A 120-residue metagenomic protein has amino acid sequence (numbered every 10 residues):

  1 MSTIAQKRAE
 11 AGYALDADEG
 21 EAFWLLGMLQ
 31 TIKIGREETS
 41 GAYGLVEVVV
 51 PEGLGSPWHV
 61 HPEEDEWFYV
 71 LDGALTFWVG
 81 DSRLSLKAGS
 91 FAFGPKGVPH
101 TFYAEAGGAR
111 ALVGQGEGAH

Functional and structural regions predicted by a protein language model:
M1-Y43: A short, N-terminal "cap"/entry segment at the start of jelly-roll beta-barrel domains of the cupin/DSBH fold
A14-D16, E38, W67, A74 (+1 more regions): Short acidic-glycine-tyrosine-enriched beta hairpin
Q30, G53, P95-V98: Short acidic (Asp/Glu) patches
I34-G35, S56-P62, Y103-E105: Short histidine-centered beta-strand/loop micro-motifs that create catalytic or ligand/metal-coordination sites
L45-P51, V60-V79: Short, conserved beta-strand element in jelly-roll/cupin
S56-W58, V79-L84: Short beta-strand segments
K96-H120: Ligand-binding loop in jelly-roll beta-barrel domains
